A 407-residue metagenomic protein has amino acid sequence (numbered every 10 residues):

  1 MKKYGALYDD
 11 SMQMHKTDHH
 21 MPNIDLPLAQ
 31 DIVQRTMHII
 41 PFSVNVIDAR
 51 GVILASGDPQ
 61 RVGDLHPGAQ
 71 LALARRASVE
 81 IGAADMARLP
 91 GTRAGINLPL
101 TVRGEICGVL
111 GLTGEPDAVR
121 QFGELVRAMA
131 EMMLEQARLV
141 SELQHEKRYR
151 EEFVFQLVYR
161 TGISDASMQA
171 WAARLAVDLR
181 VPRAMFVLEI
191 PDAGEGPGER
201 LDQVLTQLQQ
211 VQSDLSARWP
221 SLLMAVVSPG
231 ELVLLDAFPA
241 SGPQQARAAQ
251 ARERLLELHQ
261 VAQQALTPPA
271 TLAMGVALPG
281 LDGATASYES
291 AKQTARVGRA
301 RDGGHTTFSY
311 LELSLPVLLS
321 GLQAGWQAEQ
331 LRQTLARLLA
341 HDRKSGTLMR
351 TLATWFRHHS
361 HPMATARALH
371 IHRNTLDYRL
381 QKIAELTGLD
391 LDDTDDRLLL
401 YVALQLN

Functional and structural regions predicted by a protein language model:
M1-F155, S345-G346, R350-N407: Alpha-helical/coil-rich non-catalytic "connector" segments in signaling and regulatory proteins
M21-I24, A118, H145-E146, R160-I163 (+3 more regions): Catalytic cores of large soluble enzymes that bind and process phosphate-bearing ligands
I24, G114, S141-E142, Q156-Y159 (+4 more regions): A general boundary/transition motif marking the beginning of the first structured unit of a protein
Q60-R61, D117-A118, R160, P243 (+1 more regions): Glycine-/small-residue-rich active-site loops that bind phosphorylated ligands and cofactors
E152-S164: Regulatory cytosolic signal-relay segments
S167-M185, E189-N407: Cytosolic nucleotide-utilizing catalytic cores of signal-transduction proteins
